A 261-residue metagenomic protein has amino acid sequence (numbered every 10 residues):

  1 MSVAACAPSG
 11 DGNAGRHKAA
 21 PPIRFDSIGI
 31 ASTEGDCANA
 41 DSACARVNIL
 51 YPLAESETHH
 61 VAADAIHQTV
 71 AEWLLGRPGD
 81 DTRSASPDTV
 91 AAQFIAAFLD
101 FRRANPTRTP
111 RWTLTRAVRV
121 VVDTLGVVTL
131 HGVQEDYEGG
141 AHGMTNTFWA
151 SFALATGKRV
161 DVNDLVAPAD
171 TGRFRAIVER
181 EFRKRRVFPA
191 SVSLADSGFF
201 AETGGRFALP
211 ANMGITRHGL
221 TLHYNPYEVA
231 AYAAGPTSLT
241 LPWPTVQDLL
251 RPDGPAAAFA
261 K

Functional and structural regions predicted by a protein language model:
V3-A5: C-terminal motif of bacterial Sec signal peptides marking the signal peptidase cleavage site
A7-K261: Compositionally biased intrinsically disordered regions enriched in Thr/Gly
